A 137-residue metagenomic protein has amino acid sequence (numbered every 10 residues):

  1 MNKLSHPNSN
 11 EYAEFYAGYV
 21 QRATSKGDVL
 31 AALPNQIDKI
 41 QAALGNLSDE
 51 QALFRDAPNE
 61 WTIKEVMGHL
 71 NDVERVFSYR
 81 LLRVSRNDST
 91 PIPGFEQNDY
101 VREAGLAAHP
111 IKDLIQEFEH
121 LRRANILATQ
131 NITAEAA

Functional and structural regions predicted by a protein language model:
M1-I63, R75-A137: Aromatic-glycine hotspot motif
H69: Histidine-centered divalent metal-coordination motifs
